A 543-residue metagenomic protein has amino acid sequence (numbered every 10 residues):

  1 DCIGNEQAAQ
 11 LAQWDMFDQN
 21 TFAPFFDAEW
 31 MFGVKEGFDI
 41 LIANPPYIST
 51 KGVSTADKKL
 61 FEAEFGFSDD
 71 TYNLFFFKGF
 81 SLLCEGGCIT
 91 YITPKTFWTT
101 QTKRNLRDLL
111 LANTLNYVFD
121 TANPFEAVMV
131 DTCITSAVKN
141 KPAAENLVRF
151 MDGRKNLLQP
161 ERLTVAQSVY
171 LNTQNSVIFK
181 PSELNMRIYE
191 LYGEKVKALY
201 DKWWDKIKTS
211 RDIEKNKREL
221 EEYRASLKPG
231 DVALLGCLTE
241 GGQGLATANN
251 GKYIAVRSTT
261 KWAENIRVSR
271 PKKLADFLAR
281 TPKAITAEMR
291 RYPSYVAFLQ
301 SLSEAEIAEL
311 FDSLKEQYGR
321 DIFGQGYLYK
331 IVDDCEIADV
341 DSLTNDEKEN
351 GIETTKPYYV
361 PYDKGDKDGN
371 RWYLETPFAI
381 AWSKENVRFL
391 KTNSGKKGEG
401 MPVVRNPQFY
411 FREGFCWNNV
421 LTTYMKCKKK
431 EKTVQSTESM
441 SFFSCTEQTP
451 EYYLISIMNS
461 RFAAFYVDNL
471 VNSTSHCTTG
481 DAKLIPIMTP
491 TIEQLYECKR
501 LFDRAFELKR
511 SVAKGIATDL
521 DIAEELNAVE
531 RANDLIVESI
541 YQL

Functional and structural regions predicted by a protein language model:
D1-E6, T247-I254, E375-F378, D468-S473 (+1 more regions): Short coil/turn segments at secondary-structure boundaries
C2-I42, D312-K432: Flexible, glycine/threonine-enriched loop-and-boundary segments that flank and lead into catalytic domains of large
N20-T21, F26-K348, K432-S439, T446-E451 (+1 more regions): Signature of N6-adenine DNA methyltransferases within the class I
E29, I42-S49, K95-F97, K139-K141 (+9 more regions): Short, flexible loop/turn elements at secondary-structure junctions
G37, L199-W204, R211, R224-E240 (+1 more regions): Non-catalytic DNA-recognition/assembly elements of restriction-modification systems
L115-F119, K397-G398, V467: Short Pro/Gly-enriched beta-strand edge/turn motifs at strand-loop
T132-S136, Y362, C416, S441 (+2 more regions): Conserved hydrophobic/aromatic beta-strand scaffold that supports enzyme active sites
P142-A143, Q408, N418-T433, T437-P486 (+3 more regions): Basic, amphipathic alpha-helical recognition segments used for DNA target recognition
